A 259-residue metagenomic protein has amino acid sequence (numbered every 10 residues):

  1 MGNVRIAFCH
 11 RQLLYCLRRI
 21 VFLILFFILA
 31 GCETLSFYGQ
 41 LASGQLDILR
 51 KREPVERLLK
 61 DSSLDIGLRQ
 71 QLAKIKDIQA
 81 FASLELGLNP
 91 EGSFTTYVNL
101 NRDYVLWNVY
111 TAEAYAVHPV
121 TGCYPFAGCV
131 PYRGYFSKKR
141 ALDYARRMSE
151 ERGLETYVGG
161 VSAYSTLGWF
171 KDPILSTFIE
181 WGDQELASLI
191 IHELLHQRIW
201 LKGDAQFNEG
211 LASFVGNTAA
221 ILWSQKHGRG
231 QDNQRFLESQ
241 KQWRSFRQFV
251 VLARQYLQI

Functional and structural regions predicted by a protein language model:
I6-V21: Bacterial N-terminal signal peptides that target proteins for export
I20-A30: Bacterial N-terminal signal peptides
G31-E53: Bacterial Sec signal peptide processing site at the extreme N-terminus
L49-L64, G122-V130, R198: Acidic/histidine-rich, surface-exposed loop or edge segments in extracytoplasmic proteins
P54-L84: Post-signal-peptide N-terminal segment of Sec-exported extracytoplasmic proteins
I78-W243: Acidic/His-rich structured neighborhood in mature extracellular/periplasmic domains
F236-I259: C-terminal amphipathic alpha-helical segment
